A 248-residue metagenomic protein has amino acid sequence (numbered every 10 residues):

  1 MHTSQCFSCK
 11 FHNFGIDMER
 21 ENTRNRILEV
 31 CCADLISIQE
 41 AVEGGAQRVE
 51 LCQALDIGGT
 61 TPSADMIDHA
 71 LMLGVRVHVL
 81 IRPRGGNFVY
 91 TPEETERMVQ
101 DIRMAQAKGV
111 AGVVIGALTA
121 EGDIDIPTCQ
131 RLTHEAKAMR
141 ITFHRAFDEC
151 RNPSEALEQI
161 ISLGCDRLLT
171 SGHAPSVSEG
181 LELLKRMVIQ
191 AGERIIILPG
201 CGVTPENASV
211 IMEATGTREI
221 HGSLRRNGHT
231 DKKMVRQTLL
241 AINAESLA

Functional and structural regions predicted by a protein language model:
N22-D34, I81-R97, T142-N152: Active-site mouth loops of central-metabolism enzymes
R26-V30, V49-L51, V77-I81, V113-I115 (+4 more regions): Hydrophobic faces of well-ordered beta-strands that scaffold small-molecule active sites in alpha/beta enzyme cores
L35-I36, L55-V75, E93, L118-K137 (+4 more regions): Active-site-adjacent beta->alpha loops and helix N-cap segments on the catalytic face of soluble alpha/beta enzymes
I36-E40, Y90-D101, D148-L163, V203-R218: Catalytic cores of alpha/beta
G44-V49, L73-R76, G109-G112, A136-A138 (+3 more regions): Glycine-enriched alpha-helix->loop->beta-strand junction motifs that scaffold or abut catalytic
E50-G59, M104, K108-A120, C165-S178 (+1 more regions): Glycine-rich phosphate-binding active-site loops on the catalytic face of alpha/beta enzymes
I67-L71, V75-D125: Active-site beta->alpha loop and helix N-cap motifs at the rims of alpha/beta catalytic domains
G85, Q159, A191-A248: C-terminal alpha-helical cap/extension of soluble enzyme domains
